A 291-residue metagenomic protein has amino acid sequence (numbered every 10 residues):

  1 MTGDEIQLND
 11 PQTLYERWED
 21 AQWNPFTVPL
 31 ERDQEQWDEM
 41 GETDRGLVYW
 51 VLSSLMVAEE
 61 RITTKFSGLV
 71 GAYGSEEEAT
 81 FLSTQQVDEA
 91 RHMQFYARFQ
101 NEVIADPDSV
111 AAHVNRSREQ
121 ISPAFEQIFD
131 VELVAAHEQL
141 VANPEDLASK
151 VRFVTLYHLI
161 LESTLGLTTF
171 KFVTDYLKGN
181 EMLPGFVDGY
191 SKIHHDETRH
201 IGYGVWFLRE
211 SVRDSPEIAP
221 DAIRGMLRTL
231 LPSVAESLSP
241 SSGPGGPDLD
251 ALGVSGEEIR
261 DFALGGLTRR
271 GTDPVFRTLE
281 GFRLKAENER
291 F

Functional and structural regions predicted by a protein language model:
M1-F291: Non-heme di-metal
